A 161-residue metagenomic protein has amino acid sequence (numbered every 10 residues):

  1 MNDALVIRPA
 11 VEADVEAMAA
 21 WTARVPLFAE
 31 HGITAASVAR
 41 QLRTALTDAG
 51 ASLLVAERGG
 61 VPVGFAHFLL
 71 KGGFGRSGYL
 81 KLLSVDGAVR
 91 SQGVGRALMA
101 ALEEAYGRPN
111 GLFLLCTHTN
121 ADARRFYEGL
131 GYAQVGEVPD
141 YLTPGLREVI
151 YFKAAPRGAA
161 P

Functional and structural regions predicted by a protein language model:
L5, P9-R90, M99-A105, D140: Acetyl-CoA-dependent GNAT
R90, F113-R124, D140-L146: Conserved beta-strand-loop-alpha-helix junction that forms the acyl-donor binding cleft
M99, Y106-T117: Conserved GNAT acetyl-CoA-binding A-motif
A101, R125-F126: Structural preference for long, well-ordered alpha-helical segments within the folded cores of structured domains
Y127, Y132: Conserved active-site tyrosine of GNAT-family acetyltransferases
P144-P161: Terminal substrate-recognition subdomain of acyl/acetyltransferases
